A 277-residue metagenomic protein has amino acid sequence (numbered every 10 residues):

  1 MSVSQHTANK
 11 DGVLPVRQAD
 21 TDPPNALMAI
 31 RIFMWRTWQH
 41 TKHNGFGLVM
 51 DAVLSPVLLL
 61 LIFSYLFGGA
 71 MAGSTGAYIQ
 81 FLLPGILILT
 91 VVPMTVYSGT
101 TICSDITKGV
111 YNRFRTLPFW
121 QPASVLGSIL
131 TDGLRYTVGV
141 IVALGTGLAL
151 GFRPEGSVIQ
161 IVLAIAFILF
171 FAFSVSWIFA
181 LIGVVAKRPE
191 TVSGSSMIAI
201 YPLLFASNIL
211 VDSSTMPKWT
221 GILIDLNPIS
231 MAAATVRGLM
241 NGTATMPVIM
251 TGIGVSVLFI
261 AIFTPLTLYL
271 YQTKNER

Functional and structural regions predicted by a protein language model:
S2-V162, A166-R277: Hydrophobic transmembrane alpha-helices and immediately adjacent juxtamembrane helices of multi-pass inner-membrane
